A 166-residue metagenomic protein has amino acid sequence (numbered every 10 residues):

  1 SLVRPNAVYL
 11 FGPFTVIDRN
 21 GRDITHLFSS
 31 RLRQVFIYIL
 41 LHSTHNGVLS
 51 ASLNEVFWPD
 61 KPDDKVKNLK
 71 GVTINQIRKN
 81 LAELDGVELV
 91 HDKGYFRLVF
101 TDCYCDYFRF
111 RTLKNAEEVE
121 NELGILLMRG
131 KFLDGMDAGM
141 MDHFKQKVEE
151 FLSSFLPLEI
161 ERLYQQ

Functional and structural regions predicted by a protein language model:
S1-R31, V87-Y95, G130: Short boundary/linker motifs that mark transitions into or out of structured domains
L2-P5, G71-T101: DNA-binding patch around the recognition helix
L10-P13, F28-I37, D63-A82: DNA-recognition element of transcription regulators
V16, L53, I77, G94 (+2 more regions): Short hydrophobic/aromatic patches on the structural cores and recognition surfaces of FHA
D23-F57, I77: Short amphipathic alpha-helical recognition elements used for nucleic-acid or partner binding across transcription
L41-H42, P62-K65, F96-Q166: Intrinsically disordered, charged and Pro/Gly-enriched terminal/linker segments that flank large helical-solenoid
L41-N46, P59-D63, E83-G86: Short helix-loop boundary/capping segments at the starts of domains
